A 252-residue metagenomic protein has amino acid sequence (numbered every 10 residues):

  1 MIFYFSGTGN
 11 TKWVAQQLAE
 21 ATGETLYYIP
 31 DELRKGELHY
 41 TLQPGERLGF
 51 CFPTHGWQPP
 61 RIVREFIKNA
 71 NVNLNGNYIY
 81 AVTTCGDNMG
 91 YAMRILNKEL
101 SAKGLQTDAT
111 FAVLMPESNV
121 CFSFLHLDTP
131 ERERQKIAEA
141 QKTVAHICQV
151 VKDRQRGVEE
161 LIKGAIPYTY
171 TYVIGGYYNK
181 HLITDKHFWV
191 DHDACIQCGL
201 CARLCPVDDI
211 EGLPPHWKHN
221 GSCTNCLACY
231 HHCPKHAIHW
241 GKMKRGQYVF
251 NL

Functional and structural regions predicted by a protein language model:
M1-I2, E211: Generic low-polarity alpha-helical segments
I2, Q135, C195-I196, N220: Short N-terminal micro-motifs specific to bacterial/archaeal maturation and metal-cluster initiation sites
I2, S6-L33, H39-F52, G56-Y177 (+1 more regions): FMN-binding flavodoxin-like domain, especially the glycine-rich phosphate-binding loop
Q43-G45, L74-G76, T184, D191 (+1 more regions): Residue-level preference for short coil/turn positions at secondary-structure junctions
K163-I196, R203: A mid-sequence, solvent-exposed acidic-amphipathic segment
V190, I196-K218, S222-T224, A228-R245: Iron-sulfur cluster-binding cysteine motifs and their immediate structural context in ferredoxin-like electron-transfer
F250-L252: Active-site-proximal loop/hinge segments that shape catalytic or ion-binding/gating pockets
